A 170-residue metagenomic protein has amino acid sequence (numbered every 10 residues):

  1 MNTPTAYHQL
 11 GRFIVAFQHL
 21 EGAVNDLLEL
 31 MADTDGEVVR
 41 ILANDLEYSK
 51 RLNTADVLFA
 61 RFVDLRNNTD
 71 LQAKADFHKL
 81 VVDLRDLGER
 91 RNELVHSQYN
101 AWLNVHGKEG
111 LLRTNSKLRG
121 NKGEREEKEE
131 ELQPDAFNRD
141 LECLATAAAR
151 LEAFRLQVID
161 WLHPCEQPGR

Functional and structural regions predicted by a protein language model:
M1-V15, G22-R170: Acidic, Ser/Thr/Gly/Pro-rich intrinsically disordered interaction regions
